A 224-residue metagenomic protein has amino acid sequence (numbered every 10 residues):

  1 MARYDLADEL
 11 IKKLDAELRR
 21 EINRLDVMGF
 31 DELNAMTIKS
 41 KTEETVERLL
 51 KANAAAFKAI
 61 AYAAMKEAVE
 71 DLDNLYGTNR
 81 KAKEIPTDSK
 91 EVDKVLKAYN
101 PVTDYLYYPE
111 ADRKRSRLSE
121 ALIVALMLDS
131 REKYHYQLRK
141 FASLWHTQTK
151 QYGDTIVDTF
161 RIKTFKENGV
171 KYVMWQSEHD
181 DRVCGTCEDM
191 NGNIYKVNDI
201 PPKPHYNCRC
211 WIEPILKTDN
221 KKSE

Functional and structural regions predicted by a protein language model:
M1-F141, Q148, Y152, L216-E224: N-terminal leader/targeting and assembly helices and adjacent pre-domain segments
R139-E224: Acidic, glycine-rich two-metal-ion catalytic cores of nucleic acid-processing enzymes
